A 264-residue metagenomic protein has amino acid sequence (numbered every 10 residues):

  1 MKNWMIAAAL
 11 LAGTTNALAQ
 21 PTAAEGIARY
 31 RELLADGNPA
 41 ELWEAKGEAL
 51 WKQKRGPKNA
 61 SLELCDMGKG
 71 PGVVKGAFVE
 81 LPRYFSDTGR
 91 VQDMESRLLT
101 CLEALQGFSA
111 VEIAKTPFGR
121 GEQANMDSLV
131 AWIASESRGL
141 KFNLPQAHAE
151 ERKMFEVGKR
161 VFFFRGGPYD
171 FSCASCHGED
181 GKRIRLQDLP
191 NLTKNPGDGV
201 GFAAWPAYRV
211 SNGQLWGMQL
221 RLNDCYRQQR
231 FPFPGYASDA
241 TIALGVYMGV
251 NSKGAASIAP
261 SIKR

Functional and structural regions predicted by a protein language model:
M1-W4: Positively charged n-region of N-terminal signal peptides that target proteins for export
I6-L11: Hydrophobic helical h-region of N-terminal Sec-dependent signal peptides in bacterial secretory/periplasmic proteins
T14-T15: N-terminal signal peptide c-region/cleavage motif recognized by signal peptidases
Q20-L42, K52-S128, R138-G139, F164-R264: Electron-transfer interface patches adjacent to heme c in soluble/periplasmic c-type cytochromes and di-/multiheme
G139-P145: Long, amphipathic alpha-helical segments that form or neighbor coiled-coils/leucine zippers used for dimerization
H148-E150: Amphipathic alpha-helical substructures
